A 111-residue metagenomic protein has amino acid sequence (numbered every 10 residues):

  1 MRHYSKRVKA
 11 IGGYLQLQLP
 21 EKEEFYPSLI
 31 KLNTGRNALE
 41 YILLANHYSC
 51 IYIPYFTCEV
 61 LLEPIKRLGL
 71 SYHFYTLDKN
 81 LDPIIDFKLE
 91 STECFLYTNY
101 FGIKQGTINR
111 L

Functional and structural regions predicted by a protein language model:
M1-N37, Y41-A45, F56-E59: Conserved N-terminal alpha-helix of the aminotransferase class I/II PLP-enzyme fold
L17-E23, Y41-R110: PLP-dependent aminotransferase-like
